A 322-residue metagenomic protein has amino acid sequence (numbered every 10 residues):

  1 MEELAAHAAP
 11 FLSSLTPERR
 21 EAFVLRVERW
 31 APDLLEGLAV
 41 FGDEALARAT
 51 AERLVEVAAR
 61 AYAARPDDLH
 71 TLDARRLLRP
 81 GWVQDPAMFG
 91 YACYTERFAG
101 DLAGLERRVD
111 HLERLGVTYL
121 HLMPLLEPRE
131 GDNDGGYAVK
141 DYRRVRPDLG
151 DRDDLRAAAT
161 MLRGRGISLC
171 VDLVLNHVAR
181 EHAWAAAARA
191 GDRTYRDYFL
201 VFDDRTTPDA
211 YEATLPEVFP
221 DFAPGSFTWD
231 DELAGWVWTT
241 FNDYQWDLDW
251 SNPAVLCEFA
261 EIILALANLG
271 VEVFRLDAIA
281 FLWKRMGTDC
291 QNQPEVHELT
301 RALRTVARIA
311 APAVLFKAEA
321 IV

Functional and structural regions predicted by a protein language model:
M1-C257, N268, I279-V322: Acidic/aromatic-lined carbohydrate-recognition and catalytic surfaces of CAZymes acting on diverse glycans
I262-A265, L269: Pore-domain-biased detector for 6-TM cation channels and related repeats
F274-A278: Extended, hydrophobic alpha-helical segments in both membrane/secreted and soluble proteins
